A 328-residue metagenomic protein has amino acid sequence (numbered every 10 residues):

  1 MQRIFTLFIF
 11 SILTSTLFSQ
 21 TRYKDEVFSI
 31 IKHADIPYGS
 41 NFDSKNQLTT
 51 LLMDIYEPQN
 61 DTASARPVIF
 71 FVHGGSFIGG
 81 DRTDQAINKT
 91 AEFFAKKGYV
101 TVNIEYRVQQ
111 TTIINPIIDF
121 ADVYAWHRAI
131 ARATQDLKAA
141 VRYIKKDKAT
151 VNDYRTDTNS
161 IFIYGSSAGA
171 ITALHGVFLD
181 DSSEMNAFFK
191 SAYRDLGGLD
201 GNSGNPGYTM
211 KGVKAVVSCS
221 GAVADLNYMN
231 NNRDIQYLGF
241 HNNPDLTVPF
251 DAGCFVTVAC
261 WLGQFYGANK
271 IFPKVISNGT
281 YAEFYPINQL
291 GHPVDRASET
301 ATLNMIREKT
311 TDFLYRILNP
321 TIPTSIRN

Functional and structural regions predicted by a protein language model:
Q20-S64: N-terminal cap/lid segment of alpha/beta-hydrolase-fold proteins
S64-S76: Short beta-strand element of the alpha/beta-hydrolase
F77-A86, E105-A131, G291-S298: Cap/lid segment of the alpha/beta-hydrolase catalytic domain
T83-I104: Short amphipathic alpha-helix adjacent to the substrate-entry channel of hydrolases
V123-V151, H175, E308: Alpha/beta-hydrolase active-site loop
N152-G165: Alpha/beta-hydrolase fold nucleophile elbow
S191-N278: The feature captures the conserved acid-bearing segment of alpha/beta-hydrolase catalytic domains
F265, N269-N328: C-terminal catalytic histidine-bearing segment of alpha/beta-hydrolase fold enzymes
